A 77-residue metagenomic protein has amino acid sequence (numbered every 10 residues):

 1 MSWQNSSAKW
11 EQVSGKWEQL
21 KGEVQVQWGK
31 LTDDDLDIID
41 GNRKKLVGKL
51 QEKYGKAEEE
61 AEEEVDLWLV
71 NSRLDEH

Functional and structural regions predicted by a protein language model:
M1-H77: Intrinsically disordered, low-complexity, hydrophilic segments
